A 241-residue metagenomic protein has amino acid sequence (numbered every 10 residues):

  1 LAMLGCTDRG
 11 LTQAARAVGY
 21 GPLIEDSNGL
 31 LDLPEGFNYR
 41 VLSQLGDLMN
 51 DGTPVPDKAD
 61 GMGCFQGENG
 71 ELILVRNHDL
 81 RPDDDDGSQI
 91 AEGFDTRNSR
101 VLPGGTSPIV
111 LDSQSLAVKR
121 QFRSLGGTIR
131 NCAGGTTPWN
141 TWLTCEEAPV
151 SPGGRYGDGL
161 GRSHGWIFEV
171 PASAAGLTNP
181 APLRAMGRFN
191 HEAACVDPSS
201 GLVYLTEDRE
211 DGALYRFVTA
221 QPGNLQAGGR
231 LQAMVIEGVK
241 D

Functional and structural regions predicted by a protein language model:
A2-D241: Conserved small-residue
